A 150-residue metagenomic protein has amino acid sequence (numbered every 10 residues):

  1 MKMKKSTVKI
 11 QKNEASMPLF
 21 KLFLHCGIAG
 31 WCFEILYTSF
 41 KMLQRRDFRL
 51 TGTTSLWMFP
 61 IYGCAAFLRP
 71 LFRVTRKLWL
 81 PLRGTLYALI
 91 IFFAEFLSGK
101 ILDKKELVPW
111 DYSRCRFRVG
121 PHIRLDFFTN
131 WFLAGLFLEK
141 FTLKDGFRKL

Functional and structural regions predicted by a protein language model:
K2-L150: Aromatic-rich, lipid-facing transmembrane alpha helices and their immediate juxtamembrane interface loops in integral
